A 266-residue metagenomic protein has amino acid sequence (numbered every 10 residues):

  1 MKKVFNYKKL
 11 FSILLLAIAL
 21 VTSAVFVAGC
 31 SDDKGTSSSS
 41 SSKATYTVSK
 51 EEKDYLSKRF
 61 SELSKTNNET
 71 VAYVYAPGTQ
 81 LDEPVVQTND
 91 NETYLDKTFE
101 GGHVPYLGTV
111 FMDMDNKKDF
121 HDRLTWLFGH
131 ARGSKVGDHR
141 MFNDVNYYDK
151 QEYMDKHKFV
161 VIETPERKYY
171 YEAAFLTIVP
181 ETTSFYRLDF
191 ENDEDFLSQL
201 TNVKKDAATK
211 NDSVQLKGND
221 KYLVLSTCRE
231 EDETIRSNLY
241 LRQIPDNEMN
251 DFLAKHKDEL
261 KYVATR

Functional and structural regions predicted by a protein language model:
M1-Y7: N-terminal secretory signal peptides that target proteins for export/translocation
K8-L20: Sec-dependent N-terminal signal peptides
F26-G29: C-terminal motif of bacterial Sec signal peptides marking the signal peptidase cleavage site
D32: Short, conserved catalytic or interaction motifs in soluble domains
G35-R266: Solvent-exposed, non-transmembrane regions of membrane-associated and secreted proteins
